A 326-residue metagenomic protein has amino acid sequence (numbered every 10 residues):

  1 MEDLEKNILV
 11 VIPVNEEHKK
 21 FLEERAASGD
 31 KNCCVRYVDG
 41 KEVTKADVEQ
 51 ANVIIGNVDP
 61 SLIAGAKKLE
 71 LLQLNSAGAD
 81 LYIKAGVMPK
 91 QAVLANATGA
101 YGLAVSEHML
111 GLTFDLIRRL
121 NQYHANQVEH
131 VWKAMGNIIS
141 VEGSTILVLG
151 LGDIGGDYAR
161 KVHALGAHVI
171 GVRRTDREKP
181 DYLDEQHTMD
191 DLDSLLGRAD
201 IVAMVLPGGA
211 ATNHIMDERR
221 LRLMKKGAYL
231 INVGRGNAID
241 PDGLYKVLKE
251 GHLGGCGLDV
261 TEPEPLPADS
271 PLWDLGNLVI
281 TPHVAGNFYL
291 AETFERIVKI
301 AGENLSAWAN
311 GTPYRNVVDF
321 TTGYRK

Functional and structural regions predicted by a protein language model:
M1-V93, G197, D217-R219, L223: An N-terminal-biased, well-structured beta-alpha scaffold segment characteristic of Rossmann-like dinucleotide-binding
N7, T145, A167-H168: Residues at the starts of beta-strands that form the adenosine-phosphate
I55-G56, L74, A203-M204, N232 (+1 more regions): Redox-cofactor binding/interface segments in oxidoreductases and associated redox assembly factors
K90-T145, A307: Phosphate-binding beta-alpha-beta segment of Rossmann-like dinucleotide-binding domains, i.e., the NAD(P)
T98, I139-H163: Glycine-rich adenosine-cofactor-binding loop
A164-Y182: NAD(P)-binding Rossmann-fold cofactor-contacting core
D176-P271: Rossmann-like adenosine-cofactor binding region
G227, V233-K326: Rossmann-like dinucleotide-binding domain for NAD(H)/NADP(H)
